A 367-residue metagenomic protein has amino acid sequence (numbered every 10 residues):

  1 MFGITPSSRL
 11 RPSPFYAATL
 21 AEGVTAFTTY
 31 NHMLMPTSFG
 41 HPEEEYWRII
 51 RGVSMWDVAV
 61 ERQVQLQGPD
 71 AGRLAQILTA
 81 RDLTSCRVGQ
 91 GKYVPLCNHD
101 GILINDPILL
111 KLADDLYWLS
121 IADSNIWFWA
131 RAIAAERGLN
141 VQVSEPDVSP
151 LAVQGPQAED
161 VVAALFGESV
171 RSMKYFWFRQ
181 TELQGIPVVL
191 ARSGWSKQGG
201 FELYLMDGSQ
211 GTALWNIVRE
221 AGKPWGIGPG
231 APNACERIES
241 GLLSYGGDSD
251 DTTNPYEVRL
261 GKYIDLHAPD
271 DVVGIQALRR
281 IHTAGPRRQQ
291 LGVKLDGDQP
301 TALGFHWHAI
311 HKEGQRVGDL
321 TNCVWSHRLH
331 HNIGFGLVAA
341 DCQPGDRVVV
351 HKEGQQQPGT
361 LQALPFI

Functional and structural regions predicted by a protein language model:
M1-V94, I102: Acidic, proline/glycine-enriched N-terminal capping motif
M1-Y30, P36, L110-I367: Conserved, structured C-terminal
R62, L66, H99, Y117-I121: Short coil/turn segments at secondary-structure boundaries
P69-L103, A158-I186: Internal amphipathic helical hairpin motif
